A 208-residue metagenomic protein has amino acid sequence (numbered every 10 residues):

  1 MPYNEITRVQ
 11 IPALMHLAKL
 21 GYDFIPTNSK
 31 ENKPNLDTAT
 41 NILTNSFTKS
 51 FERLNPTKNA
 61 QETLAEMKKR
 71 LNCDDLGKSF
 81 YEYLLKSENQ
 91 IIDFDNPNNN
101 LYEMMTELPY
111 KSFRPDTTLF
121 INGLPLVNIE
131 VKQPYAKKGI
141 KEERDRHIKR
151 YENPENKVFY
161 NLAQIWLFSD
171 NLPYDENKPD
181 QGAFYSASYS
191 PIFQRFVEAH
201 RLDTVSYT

Functional and structural regions predicted by a protein language model:
M1-Y207: An alpha-helical interface "stripe"
